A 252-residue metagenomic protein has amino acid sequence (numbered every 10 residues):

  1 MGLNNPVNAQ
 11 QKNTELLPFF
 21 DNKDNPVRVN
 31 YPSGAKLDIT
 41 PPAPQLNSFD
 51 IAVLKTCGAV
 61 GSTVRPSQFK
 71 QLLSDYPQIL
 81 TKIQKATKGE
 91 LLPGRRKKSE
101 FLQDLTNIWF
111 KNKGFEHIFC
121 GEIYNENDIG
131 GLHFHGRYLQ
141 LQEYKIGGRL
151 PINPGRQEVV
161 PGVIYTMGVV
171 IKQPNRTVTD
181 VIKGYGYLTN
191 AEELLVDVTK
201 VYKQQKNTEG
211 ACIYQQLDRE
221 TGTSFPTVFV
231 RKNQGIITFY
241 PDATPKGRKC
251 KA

Functional and structural regions predicted by a protein language model:
G2-L217: N-terminal "domain-start" segment
K200-A252: Compact beta-sheet-dominated globular domain cores
